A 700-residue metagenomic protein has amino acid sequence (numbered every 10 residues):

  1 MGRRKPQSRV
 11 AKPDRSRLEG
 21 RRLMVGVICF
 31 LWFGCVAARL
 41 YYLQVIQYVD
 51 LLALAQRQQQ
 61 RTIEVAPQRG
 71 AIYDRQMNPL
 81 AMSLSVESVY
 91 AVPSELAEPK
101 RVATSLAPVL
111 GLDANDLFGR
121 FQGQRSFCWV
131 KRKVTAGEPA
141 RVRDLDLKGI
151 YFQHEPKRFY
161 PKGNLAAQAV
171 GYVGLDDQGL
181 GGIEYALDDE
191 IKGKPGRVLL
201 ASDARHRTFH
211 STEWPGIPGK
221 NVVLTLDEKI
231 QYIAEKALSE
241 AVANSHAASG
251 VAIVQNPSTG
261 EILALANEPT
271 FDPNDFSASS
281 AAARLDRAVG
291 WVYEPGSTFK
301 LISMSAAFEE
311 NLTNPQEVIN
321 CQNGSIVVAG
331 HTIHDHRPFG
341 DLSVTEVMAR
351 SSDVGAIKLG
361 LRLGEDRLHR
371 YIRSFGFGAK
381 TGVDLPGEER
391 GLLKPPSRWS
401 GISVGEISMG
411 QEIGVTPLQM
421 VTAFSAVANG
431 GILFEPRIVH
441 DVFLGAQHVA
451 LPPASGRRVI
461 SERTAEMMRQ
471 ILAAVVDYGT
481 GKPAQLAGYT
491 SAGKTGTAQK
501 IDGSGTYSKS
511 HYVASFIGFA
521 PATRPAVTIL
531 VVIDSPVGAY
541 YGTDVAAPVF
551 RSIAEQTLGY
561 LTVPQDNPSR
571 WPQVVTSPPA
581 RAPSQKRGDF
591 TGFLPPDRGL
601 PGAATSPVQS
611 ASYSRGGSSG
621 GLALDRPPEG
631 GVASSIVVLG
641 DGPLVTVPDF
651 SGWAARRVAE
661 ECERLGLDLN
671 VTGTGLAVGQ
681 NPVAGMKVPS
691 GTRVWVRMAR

Functional and structural regions predicted by a protein language model:
M1-F276, V292, G364-G378, G387 (+9 more regions): Periplasmic/cell-envelope proteins involved in peptidoglycan metabolism and beta-lactam response
R3-R9, A81, A201-E213, L226 (+2 more regions): Beta-lactam-recognizing serine transpeptidase/beta-lactamase-like catalytic domain environment
Q68-G70, A167, R390, S515 (+2 more regions): Change "...and in nucleic-acid phosphodiester-cleaving endonucleases..." to "...and in nucleic-acid processing enzymes
S88-Y90, F127, V223, E406-S408 (+3 more regions): Short aromatic/hydrophobic contact patches that present stacked aromatics for nucleic-acid/ligand binding
G163-L165, P257-T259, A329, V678 (+2 more regions): A short, glycine/Asx- and small/polar-enriched loop/turn that sits immediately N-terminal to a beta-strand
A166-Q168, E261, L301-I302, V421 (+3 more regions): Short, solvent-exposed alpha-helical surface patches in non-cytosolic proteins
N221, S249-V251, V318, G382 (+2 more regions): Residues at or immediately flanking beta-strands
G488, S552-R700: Ligand-recognition elements built from short beta-strands and adjacent flexible loops
